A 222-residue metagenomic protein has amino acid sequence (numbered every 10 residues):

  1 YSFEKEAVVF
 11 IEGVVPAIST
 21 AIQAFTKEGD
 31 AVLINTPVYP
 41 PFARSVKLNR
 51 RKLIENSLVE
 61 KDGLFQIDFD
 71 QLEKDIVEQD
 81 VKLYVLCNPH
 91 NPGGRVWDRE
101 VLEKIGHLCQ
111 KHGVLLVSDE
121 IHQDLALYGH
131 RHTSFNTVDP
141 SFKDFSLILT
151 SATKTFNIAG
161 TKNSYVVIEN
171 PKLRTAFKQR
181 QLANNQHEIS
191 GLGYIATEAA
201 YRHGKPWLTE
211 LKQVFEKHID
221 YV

Functional and structural regions predicted by a protein language model:
Y1-F3, A7, Y39, C87-H90 (+3 more regions): Tryptophan-centric aromatic hotspots in well-structured domains and transmembrane helices
E4-G29, K162-S164: Conserved beta-loop-alpha segment that forms the PLP phosphate-binding cup at the N-terminus of a helix
E6, Q23-L86: PLP-dependent aminotransferase-like
V8, V32-L33, V46, Y84 (+8 more regions): Generic structural signal for small/hydrophobic residues in well-ordered secondary structure, especially within
D30, R51, K111-L115, K143-D144: A short helix->loop->beta-strand "cap" motif at the edges of active sites that frequently abuts
V59-H130: Active-site phosphate-binding strand-loop segment of PLP-dependent enzymes
F145-V222: PLP-dependent aminotransferase class I/II
